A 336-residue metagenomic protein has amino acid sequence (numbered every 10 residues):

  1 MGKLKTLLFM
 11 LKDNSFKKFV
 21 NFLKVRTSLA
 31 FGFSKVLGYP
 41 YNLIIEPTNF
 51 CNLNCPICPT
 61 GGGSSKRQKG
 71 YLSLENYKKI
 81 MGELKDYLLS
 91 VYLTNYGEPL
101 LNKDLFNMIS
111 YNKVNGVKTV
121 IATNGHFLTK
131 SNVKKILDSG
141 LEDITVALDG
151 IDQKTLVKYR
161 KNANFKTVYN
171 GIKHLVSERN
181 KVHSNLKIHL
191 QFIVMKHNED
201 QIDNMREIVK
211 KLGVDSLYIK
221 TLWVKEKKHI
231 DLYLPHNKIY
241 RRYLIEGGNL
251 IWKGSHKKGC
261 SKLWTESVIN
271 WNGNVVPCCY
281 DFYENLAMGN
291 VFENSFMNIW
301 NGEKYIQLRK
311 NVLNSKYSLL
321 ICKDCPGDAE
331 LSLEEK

Functional and structural regions predicted by a protein language model:
M1-F9, E46, R67-Q68, L72 (+6 more regions): Radical SAM enzyme [4Fe-4S]-AdoMet core and its adjacent flexible, acidic and glycine-rich loops/tails across
G2-D143, K154, K158, K166 (+2 more regions): Conserved alpha-helical substructure of the radical SAM core
N21-P40, N290-K310: Short, charged low-complexity linear segments at domain edges
E46, F50-L53, S255, Y317-L320: Disulfide-bonded cysteine motifs in exported proteins
C51, C55-C58, C260, C278-C279 (+1 more regions): Short cysteine clusters
C55, G62, W264, F282 (+1 more regions): Extracellular/secretory pathway and lumenal proteins
Y317-E335: Terminal-tail/helix-coil boundary detector
